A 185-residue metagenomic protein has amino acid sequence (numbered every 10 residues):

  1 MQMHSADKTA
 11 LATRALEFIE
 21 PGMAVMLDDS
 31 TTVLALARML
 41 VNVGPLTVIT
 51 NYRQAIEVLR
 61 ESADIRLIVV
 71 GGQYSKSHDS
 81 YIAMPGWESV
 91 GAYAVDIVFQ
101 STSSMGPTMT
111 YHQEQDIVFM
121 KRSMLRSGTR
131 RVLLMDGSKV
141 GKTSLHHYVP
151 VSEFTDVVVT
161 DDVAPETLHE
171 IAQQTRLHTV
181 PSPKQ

Functional and structural regions predicted by a protein language model:
M1-S89, K184: N-terminal active-site beta-alpha-beta segment that forms phosphate/nucleotide-binding and substrate-recognition loops
I56-Q185: Conserved phosphate- and dinucleotide-binding cores of soluble alpha/beta proteins, encompassing both enzyme active
